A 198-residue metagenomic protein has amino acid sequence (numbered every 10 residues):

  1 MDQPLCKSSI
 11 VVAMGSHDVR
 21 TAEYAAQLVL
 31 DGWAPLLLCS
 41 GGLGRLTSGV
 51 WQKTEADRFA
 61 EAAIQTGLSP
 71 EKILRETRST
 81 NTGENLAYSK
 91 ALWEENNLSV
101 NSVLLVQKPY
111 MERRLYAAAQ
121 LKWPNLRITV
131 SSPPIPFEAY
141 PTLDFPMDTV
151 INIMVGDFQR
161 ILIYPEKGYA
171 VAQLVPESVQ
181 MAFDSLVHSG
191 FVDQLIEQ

Functional and structural regions predicted by a protein language model:
M1-M154: A structural signal for short, hydrophobic/glycine-enriched beta-strand patches
F145-Q198: A conserved mid-domain beta-alpha-beta active-site/ligand-binding segment of alpha/beta enzyme cores
